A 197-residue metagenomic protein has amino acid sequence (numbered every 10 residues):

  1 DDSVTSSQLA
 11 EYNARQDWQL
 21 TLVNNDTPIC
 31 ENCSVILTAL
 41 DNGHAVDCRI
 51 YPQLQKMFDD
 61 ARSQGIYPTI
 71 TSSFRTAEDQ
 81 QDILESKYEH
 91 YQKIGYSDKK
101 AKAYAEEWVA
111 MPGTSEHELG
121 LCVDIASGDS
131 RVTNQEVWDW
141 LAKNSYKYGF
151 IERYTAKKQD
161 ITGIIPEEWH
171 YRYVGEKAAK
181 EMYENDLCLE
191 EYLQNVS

Functional and structural regions predicted by a protein language model:
D1-S197: Extracytoplasmic cell-surface/polysaccharide-interacting catalytic and binding patches
